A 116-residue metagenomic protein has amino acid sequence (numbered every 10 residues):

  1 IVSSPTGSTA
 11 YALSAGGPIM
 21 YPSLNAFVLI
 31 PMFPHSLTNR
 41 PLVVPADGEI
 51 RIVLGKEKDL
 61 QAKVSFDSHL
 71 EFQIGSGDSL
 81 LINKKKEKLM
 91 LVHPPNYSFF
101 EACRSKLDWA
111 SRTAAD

Functional and structural regions predicted by a protein language model:
I1-S3: AMP-binding/adenylate-forming core of the ANL superfamily
T6: Oxyanion-binding "anion nests"
T9-D116: Catalytic phosphate-donor-binding core of small-molecule kinases
